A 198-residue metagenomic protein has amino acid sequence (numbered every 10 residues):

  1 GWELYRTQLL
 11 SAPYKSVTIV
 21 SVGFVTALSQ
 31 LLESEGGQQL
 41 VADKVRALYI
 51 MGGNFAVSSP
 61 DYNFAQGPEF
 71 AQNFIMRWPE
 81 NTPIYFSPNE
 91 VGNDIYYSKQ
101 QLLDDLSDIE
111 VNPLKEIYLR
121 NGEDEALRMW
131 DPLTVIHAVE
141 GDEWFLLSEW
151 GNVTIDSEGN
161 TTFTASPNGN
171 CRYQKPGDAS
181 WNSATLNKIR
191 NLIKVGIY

Functional and structural regions predicted by a protein language model:
G1-Y198: N-terminal acidic, glycine/proline-rich low-complexity segments
